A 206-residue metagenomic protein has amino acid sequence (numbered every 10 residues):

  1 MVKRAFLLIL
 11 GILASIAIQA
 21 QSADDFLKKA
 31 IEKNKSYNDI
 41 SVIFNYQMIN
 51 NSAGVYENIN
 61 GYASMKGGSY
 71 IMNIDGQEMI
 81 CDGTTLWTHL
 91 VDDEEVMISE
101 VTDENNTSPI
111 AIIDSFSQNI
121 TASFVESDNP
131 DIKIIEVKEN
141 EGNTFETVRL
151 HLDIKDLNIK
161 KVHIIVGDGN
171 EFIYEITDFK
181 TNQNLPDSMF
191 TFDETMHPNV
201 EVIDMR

Functional and structural regions predicted by a protein language model:
M1-A5: Positively charged n-region of N-terminal signal peptides that target proteins for export
L8-S15: Bacterial N-terminal signal peptides
I16-V55, G68, M196-R206: N-terminal leader/targeting segments and the immediate start of mature chains
I40-Y46, I59-A63, Y70-M72, E146: One face of beta-strands
N60-T107, G167, F172: An acidic-aromatic
V101-D131: Flexible, surface-exposed loop/linker segments and immediately adjacent secondary-structure boundaries
I120, P130-P198, I203-M205: Gly/Pro-enriched, hydrophobic low-complexity segments that function as extracytoplasmic propeptides/linkers
